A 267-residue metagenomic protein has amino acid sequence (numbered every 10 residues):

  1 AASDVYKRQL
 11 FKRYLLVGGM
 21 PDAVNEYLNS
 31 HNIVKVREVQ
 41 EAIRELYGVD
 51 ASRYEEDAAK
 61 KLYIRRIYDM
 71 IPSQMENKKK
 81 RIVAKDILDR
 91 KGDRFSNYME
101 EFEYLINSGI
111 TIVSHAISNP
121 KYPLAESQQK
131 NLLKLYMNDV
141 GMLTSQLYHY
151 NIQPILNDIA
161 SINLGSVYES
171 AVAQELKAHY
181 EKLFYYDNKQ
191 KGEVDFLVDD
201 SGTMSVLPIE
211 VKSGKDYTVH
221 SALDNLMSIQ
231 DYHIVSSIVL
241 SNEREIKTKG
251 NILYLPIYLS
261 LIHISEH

Functional and structural regions predicted by a protein language model:
A1, V172, L176, V194-K215 (+1 more regions): Conserved catalytic cores of phosphodiester-cleaving nucleases, focusing on short active-site segments
A1-Y6, H263-H267: Short, small-residue-biased leader/transition segments that mark boundaries at the very start of proteins
S3-I43: Amphipathic alpha-helical "lid/sensor" segments that cap RecA-like P-loop NTPase cores
N29-S201: Accessory nucleic acid-recognition modules appended to NTPase machines
K215-N225: Active-site-adjacent loop/helix micro-motif of nuclease/hydrolase catalytic cores
L226-H233: Arginine/glycine-rich "motif VI" loop of SF2 helicases in the C-terminal RecA-like domain
V235-S241: Short, hydrophobic beta-strand segments that form beta-sheet elements in well-ordered domains
N242-S265: Domain-level recognition of nuclease-like catalytic cores that cleave nucleotide substrates
